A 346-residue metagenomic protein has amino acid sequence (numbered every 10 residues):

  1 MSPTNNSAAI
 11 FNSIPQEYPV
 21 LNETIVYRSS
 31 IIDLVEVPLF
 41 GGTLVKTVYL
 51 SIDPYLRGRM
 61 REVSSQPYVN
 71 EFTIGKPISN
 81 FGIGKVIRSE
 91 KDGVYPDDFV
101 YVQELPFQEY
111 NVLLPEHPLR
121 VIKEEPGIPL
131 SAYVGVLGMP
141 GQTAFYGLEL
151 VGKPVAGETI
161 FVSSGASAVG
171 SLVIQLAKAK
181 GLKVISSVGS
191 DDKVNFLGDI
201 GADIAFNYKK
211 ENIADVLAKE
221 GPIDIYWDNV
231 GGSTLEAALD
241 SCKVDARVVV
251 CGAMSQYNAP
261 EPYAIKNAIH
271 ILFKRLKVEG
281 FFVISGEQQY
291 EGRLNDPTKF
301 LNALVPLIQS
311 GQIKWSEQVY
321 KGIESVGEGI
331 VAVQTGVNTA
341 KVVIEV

Functional and structural regions predicted by a protein language model:
P3-N6, S310-V319, G327-V346: C-terminal capping/lid region of NAD(P)-dependent oxidoreductase domains
D33-I52, M60-F107: Glycine-rich beta-strand-centered segment in the early N-terminal region that forms part of a ligand/cofactor-binding
V69-K85, P96-S164, Q312: NAD(P)H dinucleotide-binding glycine-rich loop of Rossmann-like/cofactor-binding domains, especially the beta1-alpha1
S89-G93, S186-F196, K209-I213, G232-S233 (+1 more regions): Short glycine/proline-centered loop/turn elements that form peptide/ligand docking sites
E109, G189-D199, P262-A268: Short, glycine/polar-rich helix-capping loops at beta-to-alpha or helix-loop-helix junctions that flank or form
V134-E211: Mid-domain Rossmann-like dinucleotide-binding core that forms the NAD(H)/NADP(H) cofactor-binding site
N212-G221: Short amphipathic alpha-helix with an adjacent loop that forms part of the alpha/beta core around
S233-I313, E345-V346: Glycine-rich phosphate-binding loop and adjacent beta-alpha segment of Rossmann(oid) nucleotide-cofactor-binding
